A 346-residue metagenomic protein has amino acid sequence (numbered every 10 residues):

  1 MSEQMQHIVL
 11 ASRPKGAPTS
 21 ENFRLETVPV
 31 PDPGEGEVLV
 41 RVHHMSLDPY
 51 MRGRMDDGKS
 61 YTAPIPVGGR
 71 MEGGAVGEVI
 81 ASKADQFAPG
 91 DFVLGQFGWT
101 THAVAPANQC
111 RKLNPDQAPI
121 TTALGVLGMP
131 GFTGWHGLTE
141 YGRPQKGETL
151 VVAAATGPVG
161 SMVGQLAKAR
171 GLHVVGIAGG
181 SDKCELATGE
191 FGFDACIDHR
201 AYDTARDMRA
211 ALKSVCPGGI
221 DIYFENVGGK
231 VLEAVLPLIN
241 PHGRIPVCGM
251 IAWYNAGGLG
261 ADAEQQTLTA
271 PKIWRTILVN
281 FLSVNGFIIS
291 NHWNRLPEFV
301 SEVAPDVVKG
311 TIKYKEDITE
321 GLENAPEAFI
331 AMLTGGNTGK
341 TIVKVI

Functional and structural regions predicted by a protein language model:
S2-E3, S290-I346: C-terminal hydrophobic helical "lid"/dimerization subdomain of Rossmann-like NAD(P)H-dependent oxidoreductases
P29-L47, M55-W99: Glycine-rich beta-strand-centered segment in the early N-terminal region that forms part of a ligand/cofactor-binding
M71-E78, Q86-A154, T311: NAD(P)H dinucleotide-binding glycine-rich loop of Rossmann-like/cofactor-binding domains, especially the beta1-alpha1
P130-T133, P158-V159, K230-V231: Hydrophobic/small residue at the entry helix of a nucleotide-binding pocket
A154-A155, V227: NAD(P)H cofactor-binding loop motif with strongest signal on the N-terminal glycine-rich segment
T156, G164: N-terminal Rossmann NAD(P)H-binding glycine-rich loop of SDR-like oxidoreductase domains
K168-A234, S290: Adenosine-nucleotide cofactor-binding segment
K230-I312, I346: Glycine-rich phosphate-binding loop and adjacent beta-alpha segment of Rossmann(oid) nucleotide-cofactor-binding
